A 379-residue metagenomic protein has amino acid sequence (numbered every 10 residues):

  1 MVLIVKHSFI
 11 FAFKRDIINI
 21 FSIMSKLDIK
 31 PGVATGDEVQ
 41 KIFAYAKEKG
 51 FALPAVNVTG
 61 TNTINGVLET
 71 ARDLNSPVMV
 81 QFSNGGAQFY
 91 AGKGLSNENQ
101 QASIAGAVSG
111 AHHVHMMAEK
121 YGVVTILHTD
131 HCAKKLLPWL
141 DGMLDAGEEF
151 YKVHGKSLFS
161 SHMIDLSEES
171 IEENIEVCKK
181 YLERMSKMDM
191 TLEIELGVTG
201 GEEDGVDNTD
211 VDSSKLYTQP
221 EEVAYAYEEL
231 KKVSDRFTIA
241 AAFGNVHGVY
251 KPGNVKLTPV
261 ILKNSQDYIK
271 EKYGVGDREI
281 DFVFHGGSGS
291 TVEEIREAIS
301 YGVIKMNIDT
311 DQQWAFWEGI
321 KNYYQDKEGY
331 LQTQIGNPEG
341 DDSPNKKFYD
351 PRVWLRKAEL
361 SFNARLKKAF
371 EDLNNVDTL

Functional and structural regions predicted by a protein language model:
M1-I23: N-terminal amphipathic/basic-hydrophobic helices that include classical n-h-c signal peptides and signal-anchor
M24-L53: N-terminal amphipathic alpha-helix/helix-capping segment at the start of soluble metabolic enzymes
V39-Y45, T61-M79, S83-Q88, G92-N99 (+3 more regions): Alpha/beta enzyme core
N57, V67, D130, L192 (+3 more regions): Divalent metal-coordination and catalytic microenvironments
V58, L127-A133, I280-S290: Glycine-rich beta-to-alpha transition loops that act as phosphate-gripper elements at the mouths of alpha/beta enzyme
S157-E169, Y301-W317: Glycine-rich phosphate-binding active-site loops on the catalytic face of alpha/beta enzymes
S265-Q312: Hydrophobic alpha-helical bundle architecture
D326-L379: Extended, intrinsically disordered, low-complexity segments
